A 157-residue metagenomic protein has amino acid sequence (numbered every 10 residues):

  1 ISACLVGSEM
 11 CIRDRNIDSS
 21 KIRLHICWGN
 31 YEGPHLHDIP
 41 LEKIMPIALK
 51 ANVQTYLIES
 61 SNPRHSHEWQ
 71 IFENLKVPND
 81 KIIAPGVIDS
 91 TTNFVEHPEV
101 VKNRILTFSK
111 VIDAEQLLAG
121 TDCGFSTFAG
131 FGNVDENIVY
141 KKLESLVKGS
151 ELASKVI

Functional and structural regions predicted by a protein language model:
I1-G7, I12: Single conserved hydrophobic/aromatic residue that forms the stacking wall/gate of nucleotide- or nucleobase-binding
S8-E9, R23, G33-L36: Surface-exposed beta-loop-beta
R13-D14, F108: Broad structural signal for hydrophobic residues in well-ordered alpha-helices, predominantly aliphatic
I17-D18, L36-K43: Ligand-binding pockets and gating/stacking loops
I17-S19, V156-I157: Flexible, glycine/charged-enriched surface loops at secondary-structure junctions
D18-Y31: Aromatic-lined carbohydrate-recognition surfaces of secreted/lumenal glycan-active proteins
G29, K43-V156: Catalytic-face loop-and-helix region of soluble metabolic enzyme cores
P34-D38, A129-G132: Short acidic, glycine/serine/threonine-rich loops at helix termini
